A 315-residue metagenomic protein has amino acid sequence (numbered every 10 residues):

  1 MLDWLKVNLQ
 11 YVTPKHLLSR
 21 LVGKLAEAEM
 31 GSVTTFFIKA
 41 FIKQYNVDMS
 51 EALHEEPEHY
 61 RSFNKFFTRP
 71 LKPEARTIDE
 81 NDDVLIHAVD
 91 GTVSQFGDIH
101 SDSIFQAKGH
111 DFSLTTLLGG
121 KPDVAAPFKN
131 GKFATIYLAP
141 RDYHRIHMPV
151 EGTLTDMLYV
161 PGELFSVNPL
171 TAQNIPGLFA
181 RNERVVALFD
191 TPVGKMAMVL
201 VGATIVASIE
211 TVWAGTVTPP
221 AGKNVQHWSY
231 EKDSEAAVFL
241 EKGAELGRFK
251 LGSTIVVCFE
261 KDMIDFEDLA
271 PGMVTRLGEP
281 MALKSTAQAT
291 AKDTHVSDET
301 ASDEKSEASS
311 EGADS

Functional and structural regions predicted by a protein language model:
M1-S315: Contiguous, well-folded functional domains in the mature portion of proteins
